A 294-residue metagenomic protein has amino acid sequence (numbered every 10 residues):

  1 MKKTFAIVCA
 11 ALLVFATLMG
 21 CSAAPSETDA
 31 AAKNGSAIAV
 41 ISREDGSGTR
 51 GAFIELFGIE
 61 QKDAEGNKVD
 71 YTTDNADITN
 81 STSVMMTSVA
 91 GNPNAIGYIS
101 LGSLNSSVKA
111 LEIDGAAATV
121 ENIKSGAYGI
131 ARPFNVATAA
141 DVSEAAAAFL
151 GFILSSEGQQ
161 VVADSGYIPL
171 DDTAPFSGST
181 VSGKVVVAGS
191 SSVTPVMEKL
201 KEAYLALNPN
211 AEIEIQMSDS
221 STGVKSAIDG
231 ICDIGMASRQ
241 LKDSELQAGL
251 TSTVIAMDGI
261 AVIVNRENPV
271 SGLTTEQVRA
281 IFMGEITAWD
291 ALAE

Functional and structural regions predicted by a protein language model:
M1-I7: Positively charged n-region of N-terminal signal peptides that target proteins for export
T4, C21-E294: Exported/periplasmic ABC-transporter solute-binding proteins
A11-L12: Repetitive helical segments and hydrophobic/amphipathic motifs
A16-G20: C-terminal motif of bacterial Sec signal peptides marking the signal peptidase cleavage site
